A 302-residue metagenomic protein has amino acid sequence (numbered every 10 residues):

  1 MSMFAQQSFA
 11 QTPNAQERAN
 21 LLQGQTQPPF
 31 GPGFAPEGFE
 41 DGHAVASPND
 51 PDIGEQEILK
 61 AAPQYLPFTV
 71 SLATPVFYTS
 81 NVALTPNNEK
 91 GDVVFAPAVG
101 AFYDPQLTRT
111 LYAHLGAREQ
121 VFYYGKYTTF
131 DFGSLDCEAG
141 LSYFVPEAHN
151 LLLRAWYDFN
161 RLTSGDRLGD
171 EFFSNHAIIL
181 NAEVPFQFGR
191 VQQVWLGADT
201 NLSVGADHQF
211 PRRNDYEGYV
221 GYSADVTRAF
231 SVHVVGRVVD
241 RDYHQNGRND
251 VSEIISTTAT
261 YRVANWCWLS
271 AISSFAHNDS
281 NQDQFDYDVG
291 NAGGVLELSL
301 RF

Functional and structural regions predicted by a protein language model:
F4-T69: N-terminal periplasmic/intermembrane-space "pro-region" immediately following the signal or transit peptide
A62, P105-L111, Y143-H149, F186-R190 (+3 more regions): Outer-membrane beta-barrel strand-turn architecture
F68-L72, P97, A113-L115, C137 (+8 more regions): Transmembrane beta-strands of outer-membrane beta-barrel proteins
T74, P97-P105, E119, C137-Y143 (+6 more regions): Residues on the lipid-exposed face of transmembrane beta-strands in outer-membrane beta-barrel proteins
T74-V82, P105, E119-G125, Y157-T163 (+7 more regions): Transmembrane beta-strands of outer-membrane beta-barrel pores
P75-G100, G125-Y127: Surface-exposed strand-loop-strand hairpins of Gram-negative outer-membrane beta-barrel proteins
G91-P97, T129-C137, F172-I178, F210-Y216 (+2 more regions): Residues that define the transmembrane beta-barrel architecture of outer-membrane proteins
Y261-R262, W268, I272, D288-F302: Outer-membrane beta-barrel "beta-signal"
